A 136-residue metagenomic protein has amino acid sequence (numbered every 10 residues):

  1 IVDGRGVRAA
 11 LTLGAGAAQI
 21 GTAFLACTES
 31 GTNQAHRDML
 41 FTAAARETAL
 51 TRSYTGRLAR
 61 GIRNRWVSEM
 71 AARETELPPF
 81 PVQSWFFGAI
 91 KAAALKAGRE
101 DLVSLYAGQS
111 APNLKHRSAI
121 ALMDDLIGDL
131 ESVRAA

Functional and structural regions predicted by a protein language model:
V2-A136: Conserved active-site-proximal phosphate/metal-binding subdomains
